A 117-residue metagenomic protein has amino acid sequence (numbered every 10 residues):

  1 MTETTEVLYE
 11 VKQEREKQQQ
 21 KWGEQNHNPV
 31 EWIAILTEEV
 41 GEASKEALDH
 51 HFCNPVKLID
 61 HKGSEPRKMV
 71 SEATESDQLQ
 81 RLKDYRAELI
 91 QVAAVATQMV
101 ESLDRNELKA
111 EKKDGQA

Functional and structural regions predicted by a protein language model:
M1-A117: Flexible "arm" and connector segments at domain edges
